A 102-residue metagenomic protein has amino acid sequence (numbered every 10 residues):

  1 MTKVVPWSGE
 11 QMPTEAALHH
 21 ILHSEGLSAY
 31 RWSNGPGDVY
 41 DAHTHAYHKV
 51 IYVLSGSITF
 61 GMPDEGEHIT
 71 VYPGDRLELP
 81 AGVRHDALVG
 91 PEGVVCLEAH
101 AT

Functional and structural regions predicted by a protein language model:
M1-S33, D41-A42: A short, N-terminal "cap"/entry segment at the start of jelly-roll beta-barrel domains of the cupin/DSBH fold
Y30, V39-Y40, G56-G61: Short beta-strand segments in beta-sandwich/barrel cores
V39-Y40, R76-L77, A81-D86: Histidine-centered metal-chelating micro-motifs
T44-F60: Short, conserved beta-strand element in jelly-roll/cupin
E65-A81: Short acidic-glycine-tyrosine-enriched beta hairpin
A81-T102: Ligand-binding loop in jelly-roll beta-barrel domains
